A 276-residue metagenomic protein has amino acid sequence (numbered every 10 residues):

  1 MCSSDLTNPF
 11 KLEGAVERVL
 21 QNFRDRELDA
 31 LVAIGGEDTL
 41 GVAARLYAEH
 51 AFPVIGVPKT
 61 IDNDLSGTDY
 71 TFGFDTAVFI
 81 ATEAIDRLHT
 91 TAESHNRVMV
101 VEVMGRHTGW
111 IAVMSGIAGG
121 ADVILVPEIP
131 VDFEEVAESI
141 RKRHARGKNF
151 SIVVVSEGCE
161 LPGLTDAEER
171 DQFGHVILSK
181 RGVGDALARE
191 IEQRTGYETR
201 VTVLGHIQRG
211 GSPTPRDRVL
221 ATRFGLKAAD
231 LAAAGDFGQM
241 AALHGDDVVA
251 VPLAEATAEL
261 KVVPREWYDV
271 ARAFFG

Functional and structural regions predicted by a protein language model:
M1-S3: Short, small-residue-biased leader/transition segments that mark boundaries at the very start of proteins
D5-E27: A structured beta-alpha segment of the ubiquitous adenosine-cofactor-binding alpha/beta core
T7, G36-T39, V57-N63, E128-V131 (+3 more regions): Short, ordered loop/turn segments at secondary-structure junctions
N22, A30-G35, A43-R45, H50 (+2 more regions): Accessory alpha-helical/coil subdomains and C-terminal extensions that flank or cap enzyme catalytic cores
V57-Y70, E93-S94, A118-G119: Acidic/polar active-site rim loop that often engages polyanionic ligands
G67-V78, S212-R218: Short beta-strand elements at the ligand-binding edges of bilobed clamshell
E169-R181, I207-G225, A229-A233: Catalytic, metal-anchored helix/loop core of enzyme active sites in primary metabolism
A186, Q239-G276: Phosphate-binding loop/pocket of nucleotide- and phosphate-handling active sites
